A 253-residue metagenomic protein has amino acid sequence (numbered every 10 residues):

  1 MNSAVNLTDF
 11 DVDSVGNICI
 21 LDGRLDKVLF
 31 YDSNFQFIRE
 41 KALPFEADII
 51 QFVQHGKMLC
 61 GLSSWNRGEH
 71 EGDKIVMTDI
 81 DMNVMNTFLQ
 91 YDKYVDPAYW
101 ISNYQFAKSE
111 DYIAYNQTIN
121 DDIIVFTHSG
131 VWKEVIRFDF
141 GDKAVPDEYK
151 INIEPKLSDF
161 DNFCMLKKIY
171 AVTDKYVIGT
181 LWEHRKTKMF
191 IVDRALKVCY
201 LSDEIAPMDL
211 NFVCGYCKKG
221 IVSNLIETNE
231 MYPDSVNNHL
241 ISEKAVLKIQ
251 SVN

Functional and structural regions predicted by a protein language model:
M1-N253: Eukaryotic scaffold repeat domains enriched in small/polar residues
